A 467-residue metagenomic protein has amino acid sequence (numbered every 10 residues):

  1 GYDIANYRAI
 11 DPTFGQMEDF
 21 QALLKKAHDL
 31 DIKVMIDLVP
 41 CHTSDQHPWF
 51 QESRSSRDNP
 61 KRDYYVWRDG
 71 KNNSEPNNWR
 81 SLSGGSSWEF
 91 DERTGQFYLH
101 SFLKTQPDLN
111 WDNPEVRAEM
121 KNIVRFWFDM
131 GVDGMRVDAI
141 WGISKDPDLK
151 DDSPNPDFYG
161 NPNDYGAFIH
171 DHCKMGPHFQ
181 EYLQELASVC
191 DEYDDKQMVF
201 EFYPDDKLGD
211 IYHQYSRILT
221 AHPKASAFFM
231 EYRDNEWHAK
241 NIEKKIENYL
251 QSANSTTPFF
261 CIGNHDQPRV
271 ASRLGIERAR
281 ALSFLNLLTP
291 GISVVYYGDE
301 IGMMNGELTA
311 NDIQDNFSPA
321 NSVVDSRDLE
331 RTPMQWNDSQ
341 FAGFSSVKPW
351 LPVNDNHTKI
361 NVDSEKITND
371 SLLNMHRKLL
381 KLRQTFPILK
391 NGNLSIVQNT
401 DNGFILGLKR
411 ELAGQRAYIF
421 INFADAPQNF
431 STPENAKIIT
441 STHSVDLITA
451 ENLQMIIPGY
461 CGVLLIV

Functional and structural regions predicted by a protein language model:
G1, H42-W49, I143-D146, D206-D210 (+4 more regions): Short catalytic/ligand-binding loop motif for oxyanion handling, primarily in non-cytosolic enzymes, centered on
G1-R125, D129, W141-D206, M334 (+1 more regions): Acidic/aromatic-lined carbohydrate-recognition and catalytic surfaces of CAZymes acting on diverse glycans
M135-V137, F228: Hydrophobic residues within beta-strands of alpha/beta enzymes
D152-H172, E181-L183, A187-Y193, Q197 (+7 more regions): Loop/helix patches that line or flank the sugar-binding groove of alpha-linked glycan CAZymes
W237-S255: Glycoside hydrolase catalytic-domain groove-lining segments
A426-V445: Beta-strand-rich binding/interaction modules
T449-V467: C-terminal beta-strand-rich structural cap/linker in extracellular carbohydrate-active enzymes
